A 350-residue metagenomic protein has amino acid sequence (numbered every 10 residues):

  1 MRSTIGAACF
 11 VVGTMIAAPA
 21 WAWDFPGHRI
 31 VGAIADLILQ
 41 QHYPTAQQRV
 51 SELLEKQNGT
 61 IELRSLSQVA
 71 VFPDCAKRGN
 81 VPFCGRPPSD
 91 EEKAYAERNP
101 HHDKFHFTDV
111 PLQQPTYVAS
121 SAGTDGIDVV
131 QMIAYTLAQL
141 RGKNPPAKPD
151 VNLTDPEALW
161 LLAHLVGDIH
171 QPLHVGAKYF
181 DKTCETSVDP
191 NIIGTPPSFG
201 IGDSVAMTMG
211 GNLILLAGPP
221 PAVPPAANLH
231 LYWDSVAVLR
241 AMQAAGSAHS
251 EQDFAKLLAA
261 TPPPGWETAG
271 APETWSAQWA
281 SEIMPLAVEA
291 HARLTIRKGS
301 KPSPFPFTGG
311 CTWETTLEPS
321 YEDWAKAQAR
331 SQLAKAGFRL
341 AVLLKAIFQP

Functional and structural regions predicted by a protein language model:
M1-C9: Bacterial N-terminal signal peptides that target proteins for export
A17-P19: N-terminal signal peptide c-region/cleavage motif recognized by signal peptidases
W21-L165, P172-P350: N-terminal, motif-rich segments that launch catalysis or mediate targeting to/interaction with membranes, typified by
